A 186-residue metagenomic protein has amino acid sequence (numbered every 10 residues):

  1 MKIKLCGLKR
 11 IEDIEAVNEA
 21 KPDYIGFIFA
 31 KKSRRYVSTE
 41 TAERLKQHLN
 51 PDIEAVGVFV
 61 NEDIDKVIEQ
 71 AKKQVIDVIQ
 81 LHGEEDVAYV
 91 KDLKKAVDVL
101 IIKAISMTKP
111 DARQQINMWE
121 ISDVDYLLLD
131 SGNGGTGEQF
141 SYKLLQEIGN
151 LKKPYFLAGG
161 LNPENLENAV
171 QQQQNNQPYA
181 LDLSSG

Functional and structural regions predicted by a protein language model:
M1-G186: Conserved N-terminal beta1-alpha1 strand-loop-helix module at the mouth
